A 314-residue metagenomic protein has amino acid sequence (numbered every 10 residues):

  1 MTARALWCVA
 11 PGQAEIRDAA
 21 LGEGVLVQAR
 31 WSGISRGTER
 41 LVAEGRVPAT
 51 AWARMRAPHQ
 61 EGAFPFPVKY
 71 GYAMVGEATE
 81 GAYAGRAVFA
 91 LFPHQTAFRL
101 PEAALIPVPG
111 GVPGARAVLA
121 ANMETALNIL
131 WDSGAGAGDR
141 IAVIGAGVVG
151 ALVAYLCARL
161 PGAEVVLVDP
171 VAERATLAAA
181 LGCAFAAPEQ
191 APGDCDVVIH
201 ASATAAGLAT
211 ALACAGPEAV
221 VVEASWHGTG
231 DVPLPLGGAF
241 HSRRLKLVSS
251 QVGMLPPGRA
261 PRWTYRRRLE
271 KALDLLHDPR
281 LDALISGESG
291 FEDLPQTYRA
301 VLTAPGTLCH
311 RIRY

Functional and structural regions predicted by a protein language model:
A10-G12: Residue-level recognition of beta-strand termini and adjacent short loop/turns
G22-I34, V42-P93: Glycine-rich beta-strand-centered segment in the early N-terminal region that forms part of a ligand/cofactor-binding
A73-E77, A87-A137: Glycine/serine-rich phosphate-binding loop and adjoining beta1-alpha1 elements at the start of nucleotide-handling
P113-P188: Mid-domain Rossmann-like dinucleotide-binding core that forms the NAD(H)/NADP(H) cofactor-binding site
V118, A142, A146, L167-V168 (+4 more regions): Glycine- and other small-residue-rich loops at beta-strand/loop junctions that grip anionic moieties
T176, L181-V248: Glycine-rich cofactor phosphate-binding loops and adjacent beta1-alpha1 units of small-molecule cofactor enzyme domains
L234-I285: C-terminal substrate-binding/catalytic core of Rossmann-like NAD(P)-dependent dehydrogenases/reductases
W263-Y314: C-terminal hydrophobic helical "lid"/dimerization subdomain of Rossmann-like NAD(P)H-dependent oxidoreductases
